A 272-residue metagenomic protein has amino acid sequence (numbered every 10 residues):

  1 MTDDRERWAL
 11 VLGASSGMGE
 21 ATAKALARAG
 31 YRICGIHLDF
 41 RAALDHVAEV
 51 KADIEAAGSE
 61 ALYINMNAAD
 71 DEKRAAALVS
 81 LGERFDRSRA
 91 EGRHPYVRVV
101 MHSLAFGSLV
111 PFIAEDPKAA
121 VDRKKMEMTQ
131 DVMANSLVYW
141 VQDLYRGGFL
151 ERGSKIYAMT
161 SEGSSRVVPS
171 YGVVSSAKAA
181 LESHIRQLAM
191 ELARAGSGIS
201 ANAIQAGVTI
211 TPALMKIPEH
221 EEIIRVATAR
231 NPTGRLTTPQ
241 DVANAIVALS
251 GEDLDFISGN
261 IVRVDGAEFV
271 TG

Functional and structural regions predicted by a protein language model:
T2-V99, F106-K118, K124, K216: Short-chain dehydrogenase/reductase
V11-L12, V100-A105, M133, S154-S161 (+4 more regions): Structural signature of the Rossmann-like NAD(P)-dependent dehydrogenase/reductase core
L26, L192, L249: Aromatic pocket-lining residues of Rossmann-like dinucleotide-binding sites
H46-V47, V173, G198, A203-N231 (+2 more regions): A glycine/serine/threonine-rich, flexible loop-to-helix segment that serves as the NAD(P) cofactor-binding "lid"
A69, G107-L109, G207-L214, A267-F269: Conserved sequence/active-site signature of Rossmann-fold short-chain dehydrogenase/reductase
A105-S197, V208-I210: Catalytic loop of short-chain dehydrogenase/reductase
T233, I246-V247, L254, S258-G272: Short C-terminal tail/terminal secondary-structure segment of NAD(P)H-dependent dehydrogenase/reductase domains
V242-A243, L249: Non-catalytic, hydrophobic alpha-helical segments
